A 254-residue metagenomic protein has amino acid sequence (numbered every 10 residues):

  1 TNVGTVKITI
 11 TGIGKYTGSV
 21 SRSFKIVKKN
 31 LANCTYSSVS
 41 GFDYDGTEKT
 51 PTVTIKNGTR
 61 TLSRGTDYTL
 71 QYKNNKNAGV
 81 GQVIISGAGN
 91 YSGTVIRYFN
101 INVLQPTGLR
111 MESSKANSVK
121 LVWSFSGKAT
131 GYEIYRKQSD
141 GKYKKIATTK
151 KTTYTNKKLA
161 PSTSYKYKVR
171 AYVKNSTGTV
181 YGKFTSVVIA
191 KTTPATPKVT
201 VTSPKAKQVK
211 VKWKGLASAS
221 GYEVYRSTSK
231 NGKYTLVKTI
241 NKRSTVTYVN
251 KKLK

Functional and structural regions predicted by a protein language model:
T1-T17, R22, R60-S92, R97: Serine/threonine-rich, repeat-prone extracellular segments and beta-strand-based repeat modules of secreted/surface
N2-V3, Y44, R64, N77-A78 (+3 more regions): Surface-exposed loops/turns
V27-R60: Solvent-exposed, low-complexity, repeat-rich "mucin-like" stalks and linkers
V103-G127, P161, G178-S218: Pro/Thr/Ser/Gly-rich low-complexity, intrinsically disordered linker/stalk tracts
S126-K145, K168, S218-V237: Extracellular low-complexity, O-glycosylation-prone stalks/linkers
K145-K150, K238-S244: Short beta-strand segments within Ig-like beta-sandwich modules, predominantly Fibronectin type-III
T152-Y154, V246-Y248: Short strand-edge motifs at loop-to-beta-strand transitions and within beta-strands of extracellular beta-rich domains
N156-S176, N250-K254: Beta-strand-rich modules
